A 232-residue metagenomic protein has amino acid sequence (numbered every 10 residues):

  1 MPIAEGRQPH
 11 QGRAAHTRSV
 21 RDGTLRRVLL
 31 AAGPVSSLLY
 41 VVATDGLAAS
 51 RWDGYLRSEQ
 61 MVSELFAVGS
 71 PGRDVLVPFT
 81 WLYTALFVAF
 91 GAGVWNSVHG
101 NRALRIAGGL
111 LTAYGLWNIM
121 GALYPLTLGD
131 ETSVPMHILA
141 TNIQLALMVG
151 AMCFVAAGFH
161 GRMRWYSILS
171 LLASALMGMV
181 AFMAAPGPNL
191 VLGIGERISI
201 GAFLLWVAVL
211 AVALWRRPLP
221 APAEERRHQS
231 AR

Functional and structural regions predicted by a protein language model:
P2, F79-F90, I143-V155, A202-W215: Hydrophobic cores of alpha-helical transmembrane segments in multi-pass inner/ER membrane proteins, independent
T24-S50: N-terminal signal-anchor transmembrane alpha helix
R26-V35, H99-T112, M163-S170: Interfacial segments of alpha-helical transmembrane regions
V42-D53, R57, L116-D130, S174-L192: C-terminal ends of transmembrane alpha-helices and the immediately adjacent extracellular/lumenal or cytosolic loop
E64-A85: Interfacial helix-start motif at the membrane-water boundary
W81-G109, M152-F159: Internal transmembrane alpha-helix with an interfacial aromatic "cap," most often the third helix
L116-A157: Membrane-proximal helix-loop-helix units in multi-pass membrane proteins
A156-R232: Terminal transmembrane helical module of multi-pass membrane proteins
